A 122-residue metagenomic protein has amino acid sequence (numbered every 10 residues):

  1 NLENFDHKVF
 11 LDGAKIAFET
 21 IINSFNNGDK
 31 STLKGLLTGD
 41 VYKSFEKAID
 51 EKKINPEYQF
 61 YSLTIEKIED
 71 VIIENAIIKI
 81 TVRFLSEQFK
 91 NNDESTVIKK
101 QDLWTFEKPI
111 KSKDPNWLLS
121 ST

Functional and structural regions predicted by a protein language model:
N1-F60: Core segments of small alpha/beta cavity-forming domains
N4-L11, E66-D70, V97: Phosphate-binding glycine-rich loops and adjacent basic patches that engage nucleotide phosphates, nucleic-acid
K30, K52, E66, D70 (+2 more regions): Functionally constrained cores in energy, signaling, and assembly domains
A48-N55, I68-D70, T105-K108: Intrinsically disordered, low-complexity boundary segments flanking structured domains
I54-N92: Surface-exposed, charged secondary-structure patches
K79-T81, N92-T122: Short beta-strand edge/turn micro-motifs at domain boundaries
